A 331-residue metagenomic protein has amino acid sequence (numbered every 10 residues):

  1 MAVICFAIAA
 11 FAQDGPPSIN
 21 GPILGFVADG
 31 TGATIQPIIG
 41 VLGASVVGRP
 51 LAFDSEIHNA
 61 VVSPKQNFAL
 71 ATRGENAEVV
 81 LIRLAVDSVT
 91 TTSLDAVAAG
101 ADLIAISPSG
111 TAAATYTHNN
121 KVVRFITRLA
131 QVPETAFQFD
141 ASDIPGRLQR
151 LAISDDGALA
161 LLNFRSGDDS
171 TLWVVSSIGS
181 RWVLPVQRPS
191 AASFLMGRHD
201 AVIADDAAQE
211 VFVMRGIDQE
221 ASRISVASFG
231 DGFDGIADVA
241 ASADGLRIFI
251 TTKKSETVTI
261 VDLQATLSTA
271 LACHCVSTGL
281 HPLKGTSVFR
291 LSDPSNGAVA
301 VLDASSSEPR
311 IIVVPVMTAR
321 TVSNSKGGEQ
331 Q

Functional and structural regions predicted by a protein language model:
M1-A9: Bacterial N-terminal signal peptides
Q13-G40, V46-P64: Beta-strand-rich domains and repeat architectures in extracellular enzymes and scaffolds, especially beta-propellers
D14-P16, S55-K65, A98-G110, D143-I153 (+4 more regions): Repeated scaffold domains used in trafficking and secretory/extracellular systems, primarily beta-propellers
I23-D29, Q66-T72, G110-Y116, A158-F164 (+3 more regions): Short beta-strand elements that form the blades of beta-propeller/WD-repeat-like and other beta-sheet-rich scaffold
G32-P37, N76-I82, N120-I126, G167-V174 (+3 more regions): Structural motif
G40-G43, R83-D87, T127-Q131, V175-G179 (+3 more regions): Short loop/turn segments that connect beta-strands within beta-propeller blades
S45-A52, V89-A96, E134-S142, I178-P185 (+3 more regions): A short beta-strand motif characteristic of beta-propeller blades
R124-F212: Solenoidal tandem-repeat scaffolds enriched in leucines and small polar residues
